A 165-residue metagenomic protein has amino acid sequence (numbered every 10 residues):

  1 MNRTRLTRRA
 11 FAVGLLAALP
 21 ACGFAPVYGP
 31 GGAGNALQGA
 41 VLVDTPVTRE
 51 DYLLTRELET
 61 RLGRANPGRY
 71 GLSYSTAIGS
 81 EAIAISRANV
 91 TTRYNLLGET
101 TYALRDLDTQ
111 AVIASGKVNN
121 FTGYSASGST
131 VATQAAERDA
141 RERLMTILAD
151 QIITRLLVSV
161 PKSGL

Functional and structural regions predicted by a protein language model:
M1-L19: N-terminal secretory signal peptides and thylakoid transit peptides that target proteins across membranes
L16-G39: Bacterial Sec signal peptide processing site at the extreme N-terminus
G23-V27, L53, S163-G164: Flexible, low-complexity charged segments
G32-T55: Post-signal peptide N-terminal segment of mature Sec-exported envelope proteins
T55, G63-N66: Extracytoplasmic
A65-G71, S75-S115, F121-D139: Surface-exposed short loop/turn segments
A135-L165: C-terminal/domain-edge helix-coil "capping" segments
